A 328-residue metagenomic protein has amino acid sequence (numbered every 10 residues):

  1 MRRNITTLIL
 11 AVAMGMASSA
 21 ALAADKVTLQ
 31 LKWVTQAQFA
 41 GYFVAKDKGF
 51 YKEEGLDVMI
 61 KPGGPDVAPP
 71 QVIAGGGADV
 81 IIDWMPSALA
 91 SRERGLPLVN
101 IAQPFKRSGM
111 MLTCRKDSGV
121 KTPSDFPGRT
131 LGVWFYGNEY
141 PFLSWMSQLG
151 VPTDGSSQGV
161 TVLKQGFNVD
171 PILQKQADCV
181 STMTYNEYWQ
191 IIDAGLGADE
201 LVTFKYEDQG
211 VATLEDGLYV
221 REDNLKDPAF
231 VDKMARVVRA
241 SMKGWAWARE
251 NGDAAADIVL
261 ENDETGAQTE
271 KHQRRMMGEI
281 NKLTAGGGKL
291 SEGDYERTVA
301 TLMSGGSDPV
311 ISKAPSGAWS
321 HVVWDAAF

Functional and structural regions predicted by a protein language model:
M1-I9: Bacterial N-terminal signal peptides that target proteins for export
A17-S19: N-terminal signal peptide c-region/cleavage motif recognized by signal peptidases
A21-A23: Boundary at the C-terminal end of the N-terminal hydrophobic targeting segment
D25-G166, P171-Q174, D178-Y185, F204-Y206 (+1 more regions): Short, glycine-/small- and polar/acidic-enriched structural segments that line small-molecule recognition paths
P104-C114, G197-N224, G278-E279, V322 (+1 more regions): Periplasmic-binding protein-like
K226-S307: Secondary-structure end/capping motifs
E296-F328: Conserved C-terminal helix/tail region of periplasmic/extracytoplasmic solute-binding proteins
